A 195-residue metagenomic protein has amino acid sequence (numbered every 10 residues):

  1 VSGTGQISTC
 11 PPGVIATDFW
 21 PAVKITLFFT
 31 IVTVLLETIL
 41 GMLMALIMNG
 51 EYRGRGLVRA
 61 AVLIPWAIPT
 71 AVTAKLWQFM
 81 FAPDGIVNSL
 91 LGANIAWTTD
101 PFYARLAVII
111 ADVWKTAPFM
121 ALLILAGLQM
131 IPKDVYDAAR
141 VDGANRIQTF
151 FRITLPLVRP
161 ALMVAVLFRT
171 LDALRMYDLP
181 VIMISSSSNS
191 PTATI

Functional and structural regions predicted by a protein language model:
V1-I195: A structural signal for multi-pass alpha-helical bundles of membrane permease subunits that mediate small-molecule
